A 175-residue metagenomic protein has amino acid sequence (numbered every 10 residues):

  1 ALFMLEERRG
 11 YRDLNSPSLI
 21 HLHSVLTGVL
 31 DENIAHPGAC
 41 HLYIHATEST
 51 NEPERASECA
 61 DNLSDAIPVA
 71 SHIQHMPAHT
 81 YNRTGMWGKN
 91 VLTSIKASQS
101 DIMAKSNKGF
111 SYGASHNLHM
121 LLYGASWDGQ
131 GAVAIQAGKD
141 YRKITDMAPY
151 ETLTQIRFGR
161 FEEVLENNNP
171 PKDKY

Functional and structural regions predicted by a protein language model:
A1-G10, N33-T47, P68-S71, S111-Y123 (+3 more regions): Amphipathic alpha-helical repeat scaffolds of TPR domains
F3-P17, I44-E58, T84-G85: Inter-helical turn/loop elements of alpha-helical hairpins
L19, E52-P53, W87, G131 (+1 more regions): TPR-repeat structural position
T27-N33, D61-V69, Q99-K108, K139-T145 (+1 more regions): Solenoid-like repeat scaffolds
D61-A104: Active-site cavity-forming subdomains of large catalytic enzyme subunits
D128-D140, D146-Y175: Helix-coil-helix junctions within alpha-helical repeat/solenoid scaffolds
